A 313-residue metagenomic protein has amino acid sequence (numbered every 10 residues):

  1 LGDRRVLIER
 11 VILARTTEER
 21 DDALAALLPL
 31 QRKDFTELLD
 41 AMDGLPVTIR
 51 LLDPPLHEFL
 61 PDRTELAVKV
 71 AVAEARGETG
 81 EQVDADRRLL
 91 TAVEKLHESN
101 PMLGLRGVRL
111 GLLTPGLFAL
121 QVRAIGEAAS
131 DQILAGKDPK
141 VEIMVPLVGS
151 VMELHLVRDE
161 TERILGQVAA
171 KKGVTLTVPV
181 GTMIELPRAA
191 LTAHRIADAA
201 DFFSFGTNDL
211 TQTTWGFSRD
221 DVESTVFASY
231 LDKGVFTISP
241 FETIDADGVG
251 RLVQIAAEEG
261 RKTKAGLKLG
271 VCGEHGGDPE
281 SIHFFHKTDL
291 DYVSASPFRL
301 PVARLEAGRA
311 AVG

Functional and structural regions predicted by a protein language model:
L1-G313: Conserved alpha/beta-domain cores
